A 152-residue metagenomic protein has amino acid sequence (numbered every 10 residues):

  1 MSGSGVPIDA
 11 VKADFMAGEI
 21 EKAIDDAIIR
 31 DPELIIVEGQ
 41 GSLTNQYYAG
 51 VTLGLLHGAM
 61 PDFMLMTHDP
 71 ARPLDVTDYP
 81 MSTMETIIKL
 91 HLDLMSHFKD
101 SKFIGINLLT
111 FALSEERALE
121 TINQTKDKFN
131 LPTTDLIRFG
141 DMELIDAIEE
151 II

Functional and structural regions predicted by a protein language model:
M1-I152: Flexible phosphate-sensing "switch/lid" loops adjacent to ATP/NTP-binding sites across phosphate-transfer
